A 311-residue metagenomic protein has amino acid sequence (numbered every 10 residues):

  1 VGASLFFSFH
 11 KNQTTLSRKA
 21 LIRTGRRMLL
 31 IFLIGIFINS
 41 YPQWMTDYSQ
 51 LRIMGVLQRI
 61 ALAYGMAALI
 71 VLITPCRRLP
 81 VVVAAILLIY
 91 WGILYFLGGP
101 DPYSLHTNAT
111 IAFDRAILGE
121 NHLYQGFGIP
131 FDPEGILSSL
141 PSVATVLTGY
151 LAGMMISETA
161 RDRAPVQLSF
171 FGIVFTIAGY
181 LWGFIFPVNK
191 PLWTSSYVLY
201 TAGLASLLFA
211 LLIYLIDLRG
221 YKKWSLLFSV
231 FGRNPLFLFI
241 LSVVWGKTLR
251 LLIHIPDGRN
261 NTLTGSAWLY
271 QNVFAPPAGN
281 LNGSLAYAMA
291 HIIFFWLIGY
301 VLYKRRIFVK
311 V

Functional and structural regions predicted by a protein language model:
V1-V311: Alpha-helical transmembrane segments and their immediate juxtamembrane cytosolic regions
